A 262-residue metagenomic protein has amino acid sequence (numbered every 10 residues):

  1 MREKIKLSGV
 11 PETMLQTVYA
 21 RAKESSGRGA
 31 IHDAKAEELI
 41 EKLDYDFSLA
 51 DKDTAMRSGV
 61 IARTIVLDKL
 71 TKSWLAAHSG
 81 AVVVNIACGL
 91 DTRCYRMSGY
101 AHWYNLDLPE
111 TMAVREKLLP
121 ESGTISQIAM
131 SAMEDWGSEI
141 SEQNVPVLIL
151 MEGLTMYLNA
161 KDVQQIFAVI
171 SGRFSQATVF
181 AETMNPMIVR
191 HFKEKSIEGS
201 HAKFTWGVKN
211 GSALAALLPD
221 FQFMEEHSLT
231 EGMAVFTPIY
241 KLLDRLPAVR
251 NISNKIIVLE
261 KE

Functional and structural regions predicted by a protein language model:
M1-V84, C88-M130, Q143: Rossmann-like AdoMet
D135-N144: Short amphipathic alpha-helix with an adjacent loop that forms part of the alpha/beta core around
I149-L150: A conserved beta-strand element that flanks and buttresses the S-adenosyl-L-methionine
Y157-I170: A short, conserved alpha-helix within the catalytic core of class I
R173-P186: Conserved beta-strand signature within the Rossmann-like core of class I S-adenosyl-L-methionine
P186-A202: Short, glycine-/aromatic-enriched active-site segment of Class I SAM-dependent methyltransferases
H201-E231: Short alpha-helix
F236-E262: Core SAM-dependent methyltransferase catalytic element
